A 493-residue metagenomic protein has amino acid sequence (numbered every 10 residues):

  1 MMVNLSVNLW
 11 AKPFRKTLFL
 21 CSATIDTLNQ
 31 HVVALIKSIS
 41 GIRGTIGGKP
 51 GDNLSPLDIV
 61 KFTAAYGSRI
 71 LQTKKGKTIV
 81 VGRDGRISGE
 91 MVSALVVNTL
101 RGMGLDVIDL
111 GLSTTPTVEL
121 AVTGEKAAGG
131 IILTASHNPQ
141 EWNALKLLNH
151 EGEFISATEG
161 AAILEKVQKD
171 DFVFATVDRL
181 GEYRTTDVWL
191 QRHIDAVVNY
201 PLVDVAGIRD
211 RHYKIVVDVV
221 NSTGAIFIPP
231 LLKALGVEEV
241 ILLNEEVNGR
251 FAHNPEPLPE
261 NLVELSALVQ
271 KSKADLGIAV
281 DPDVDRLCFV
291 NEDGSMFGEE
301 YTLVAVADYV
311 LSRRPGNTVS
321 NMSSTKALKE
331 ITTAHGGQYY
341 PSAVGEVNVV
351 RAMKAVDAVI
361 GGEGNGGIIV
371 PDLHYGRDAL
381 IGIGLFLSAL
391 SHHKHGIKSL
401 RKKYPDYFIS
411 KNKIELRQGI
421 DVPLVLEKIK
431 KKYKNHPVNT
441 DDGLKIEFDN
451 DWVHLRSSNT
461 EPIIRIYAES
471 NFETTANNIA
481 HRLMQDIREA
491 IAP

Functional and structural regions predicted by a protein language model:
L5, L9, L20-S22, Q30: Short hydrophobic targeting helices and cationic amphipathic motifs that mediate membrane/organellar targeting
N29-N98, G102-M103, E182-I215: An N-terminal, well-structured beta->alpha segment
T45, N143-S272: Gly/Ser/Thr-enriched, mixed-charge loops and adjacent short helices that form phosphate/oxyanion-binding elements
S68, Q72, K77-W142, P230-V290: N-terminal small/polar loop signature for handling phosphorylated ligands or for N-terminal nucleophile
L110, A162-D195, N199, N291-G364 (+1 more regions): Proline/glycine-rich low-complexity loops and linkers
L276, R314-P493: Phosphate-binding and adjacent anionic-ligand microenvironments
